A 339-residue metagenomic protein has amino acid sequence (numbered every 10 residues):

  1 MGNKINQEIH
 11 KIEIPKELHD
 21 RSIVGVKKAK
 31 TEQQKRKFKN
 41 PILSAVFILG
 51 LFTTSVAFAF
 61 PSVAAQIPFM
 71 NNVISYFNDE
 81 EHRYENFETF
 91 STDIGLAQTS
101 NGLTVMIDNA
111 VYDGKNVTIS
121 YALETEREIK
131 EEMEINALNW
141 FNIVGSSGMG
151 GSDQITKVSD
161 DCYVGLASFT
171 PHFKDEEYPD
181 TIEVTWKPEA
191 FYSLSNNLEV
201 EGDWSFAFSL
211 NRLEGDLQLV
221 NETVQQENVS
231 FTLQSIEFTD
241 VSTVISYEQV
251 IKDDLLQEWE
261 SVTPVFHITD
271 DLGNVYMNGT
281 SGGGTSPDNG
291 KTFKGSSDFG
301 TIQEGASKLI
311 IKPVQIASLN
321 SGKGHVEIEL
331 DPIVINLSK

Functional and structural regions predicted by a protein language model:
M1-F38: Disordered, charged N-terminal biogenesis/targeting segments of membrane/secreted proteins
K4-N6, H10, H19-S22, T54-K339: Alpha-helical, hydrophobic structural elements that either
Q33-A64: Internal signal-anchor transmembrane helix that establishes type II topology
